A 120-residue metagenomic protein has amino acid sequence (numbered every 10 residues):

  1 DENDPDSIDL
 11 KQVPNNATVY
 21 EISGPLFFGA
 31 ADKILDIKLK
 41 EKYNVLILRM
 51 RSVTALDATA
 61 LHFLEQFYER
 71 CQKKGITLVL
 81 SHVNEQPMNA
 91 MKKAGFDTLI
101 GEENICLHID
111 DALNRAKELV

Functional and structural regions predicted by a protein language model:
D1-L99, K117-V120: The feature marks cytosolic C-terminal regulatory regions of anion transporters and related permeases
L99-R115: Short acidic-hydrophobic, aromatic-tinged amphipathic segments that line or gate anion-handling sites
